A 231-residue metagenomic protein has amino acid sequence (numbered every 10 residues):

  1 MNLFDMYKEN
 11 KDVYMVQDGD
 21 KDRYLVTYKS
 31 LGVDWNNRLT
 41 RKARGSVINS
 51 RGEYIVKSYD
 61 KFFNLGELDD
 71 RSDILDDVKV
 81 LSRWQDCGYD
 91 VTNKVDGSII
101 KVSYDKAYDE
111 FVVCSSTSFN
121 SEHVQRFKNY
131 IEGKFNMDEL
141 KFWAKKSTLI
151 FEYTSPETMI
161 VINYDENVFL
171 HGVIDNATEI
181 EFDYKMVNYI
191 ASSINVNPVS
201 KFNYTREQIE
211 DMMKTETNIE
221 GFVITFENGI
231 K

Functional and structural regions predicted by a protein language model:
M1-K231: Core nucleotide-handling region used for phosphoryl-transfer chemistry
